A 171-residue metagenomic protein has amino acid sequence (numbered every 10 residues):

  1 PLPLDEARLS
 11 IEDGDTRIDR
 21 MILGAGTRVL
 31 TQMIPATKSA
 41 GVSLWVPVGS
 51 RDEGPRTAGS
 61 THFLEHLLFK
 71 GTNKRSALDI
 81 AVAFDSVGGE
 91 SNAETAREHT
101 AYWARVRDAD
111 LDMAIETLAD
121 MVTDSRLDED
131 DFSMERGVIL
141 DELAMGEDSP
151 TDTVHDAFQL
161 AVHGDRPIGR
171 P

Functional and structural regions predicted by a protein language model:
P1-I80, V106, E116: His/Glu-rich zincin catalytic helix
P1-L2, E6, T72-N73, D79-P171: Acidic/histidine-enriched segments that form metal/cofactor-coordinating and catalytic pocket/exosite environments
